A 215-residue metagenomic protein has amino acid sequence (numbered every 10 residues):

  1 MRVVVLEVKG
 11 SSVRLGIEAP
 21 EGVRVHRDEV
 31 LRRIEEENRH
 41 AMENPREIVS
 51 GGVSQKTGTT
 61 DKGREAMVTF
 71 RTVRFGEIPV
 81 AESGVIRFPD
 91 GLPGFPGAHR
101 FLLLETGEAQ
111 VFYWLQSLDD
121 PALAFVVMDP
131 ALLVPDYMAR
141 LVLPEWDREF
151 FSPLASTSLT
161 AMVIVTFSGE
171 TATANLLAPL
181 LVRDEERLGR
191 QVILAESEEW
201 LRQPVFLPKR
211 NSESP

Functional and structural regions predicted by a protein language model:
M1-R32: Amphipathic, hydrophobic secondary-structure cores in small proteins
R2, W146, T166-G169: Short beta-turn/strand-loop junction motif enriched in small, turn-promoting residues
A19-E21, L143, D184: Non-catalytic surface loops within mature trypsin-like serine protease
R33-G63: C-terminal low-complexity, charged extensions that often adopt amphipathic alpha-helices
M67-D136, A155-P215: Long, compositionally biased stretches
L143-L154: Short active-site loop/helix that positions an aromatic residue
